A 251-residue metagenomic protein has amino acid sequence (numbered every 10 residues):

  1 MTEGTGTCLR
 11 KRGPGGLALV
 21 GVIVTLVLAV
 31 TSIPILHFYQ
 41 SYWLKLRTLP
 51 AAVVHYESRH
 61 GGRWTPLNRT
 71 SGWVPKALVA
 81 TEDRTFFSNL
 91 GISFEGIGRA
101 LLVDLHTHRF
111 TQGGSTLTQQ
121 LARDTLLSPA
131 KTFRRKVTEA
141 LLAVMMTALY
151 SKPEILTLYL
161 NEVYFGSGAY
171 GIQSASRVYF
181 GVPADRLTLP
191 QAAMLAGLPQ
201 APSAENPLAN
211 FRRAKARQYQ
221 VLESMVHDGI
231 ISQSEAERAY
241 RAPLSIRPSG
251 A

Functional and structural regions predicted by a protein language model:
T2-A251: Juxtamembrane regions of bacterial inner-membrane/periplasmic proteins, predominantly the peptidoglycan biogenesis
